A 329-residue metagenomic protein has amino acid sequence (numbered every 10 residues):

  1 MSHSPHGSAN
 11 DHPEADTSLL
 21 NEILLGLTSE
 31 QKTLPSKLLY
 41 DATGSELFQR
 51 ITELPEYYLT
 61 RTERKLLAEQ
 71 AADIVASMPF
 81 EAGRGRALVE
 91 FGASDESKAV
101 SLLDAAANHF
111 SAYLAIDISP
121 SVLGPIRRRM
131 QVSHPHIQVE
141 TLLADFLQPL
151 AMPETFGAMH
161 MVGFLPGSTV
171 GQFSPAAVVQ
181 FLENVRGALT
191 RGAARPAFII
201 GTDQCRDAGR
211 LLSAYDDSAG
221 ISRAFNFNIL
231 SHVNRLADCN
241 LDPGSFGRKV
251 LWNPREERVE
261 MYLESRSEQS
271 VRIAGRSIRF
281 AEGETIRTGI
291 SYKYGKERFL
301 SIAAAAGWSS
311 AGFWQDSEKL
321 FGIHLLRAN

Functional and structural regions predicted by a protein language model:
M1-L38, S45: N-terminal auxiliary segments of SAM/dcSAM-dependent transferases
H12, Q31-P79: Class I SAM-dependent methyltransferase Rossmann-like catalytic core, especially the SAM/SAH-binding loop
G83-S94: Conserved class I S-adenosyl-L-methionine
D95-H109: Conserved SAM-binding loop of SAM-dependent methyltransferases across substrates and taxa, primarily the Class I
I116-S121: Conserved SAM/SAH-binding beta-strand->alpha-helix loop
G171-G187: A short, conserved alpha-helix within the catalytic core of class I
A188-D207: Conserved beta-strand signature within the Rossmann-like core of class I S-adenosyl-L-methionine
R210-K296, L300-A306: Substrate-binding/catalytic lobe of Class I Rossmann-like enzymes that use SAM or dcSAM, i.e., the mid-to-C-terminal
